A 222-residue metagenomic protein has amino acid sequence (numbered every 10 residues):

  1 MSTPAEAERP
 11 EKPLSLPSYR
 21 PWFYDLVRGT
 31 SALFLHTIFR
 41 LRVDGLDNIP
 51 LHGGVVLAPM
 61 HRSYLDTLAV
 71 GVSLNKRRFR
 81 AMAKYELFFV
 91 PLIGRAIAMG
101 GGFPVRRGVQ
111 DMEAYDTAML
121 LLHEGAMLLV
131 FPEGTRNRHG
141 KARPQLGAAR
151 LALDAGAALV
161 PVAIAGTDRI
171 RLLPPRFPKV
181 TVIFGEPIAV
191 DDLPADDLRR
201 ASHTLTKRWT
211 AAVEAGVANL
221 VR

Functional and structural regions predicted by a protein language model:
M1-F23, E113-R222: Non-catalytic C-terminal accessory region of glycerolipid acyltransferases and related lyso-lipid remodeling enzymes
T3-P4, E8-N48, P91-G100: A transmembrane-helix-recognition feature enriched in membrane-embedded lipid enzymes and envelope glyco-/phospholipid
F23, I49-V109, T117: Catalytic core of membrane glycerolipid acyltransferases/transacylases, capturing the structured, soluble-facing
S31, M99-P104, F131-R136: Short, basic, glycine/proline-bearing loop/turn elements
F34-H36, L74, A96-I97, L121 (+1 more regions): A generic structural signal for well-ordered alpha-helical segments
I38-R42, V109-Y115: Glycine-rich, highly charged phosphate/nucleotide-binding loops
V43, A81, G102-P104, L159 (+1 more regions): Conserved beta-strand scaffold positions in the cores of enzyme catalytic domains, especially in NTP/NDP-utilizing
D47-P50, P174-P175: A short beta-turn/loop motif at secondary-structure boundaries
